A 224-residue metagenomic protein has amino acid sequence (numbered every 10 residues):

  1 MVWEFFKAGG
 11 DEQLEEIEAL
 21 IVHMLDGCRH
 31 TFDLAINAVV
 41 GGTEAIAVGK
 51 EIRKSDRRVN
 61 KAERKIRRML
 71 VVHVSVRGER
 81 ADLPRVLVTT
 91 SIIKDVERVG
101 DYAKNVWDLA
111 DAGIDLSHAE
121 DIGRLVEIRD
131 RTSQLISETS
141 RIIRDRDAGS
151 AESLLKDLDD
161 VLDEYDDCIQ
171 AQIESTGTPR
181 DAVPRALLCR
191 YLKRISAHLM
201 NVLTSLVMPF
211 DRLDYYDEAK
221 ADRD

Functional and structural regions predicted by a protein language model:
M1-D224: Cytosolic, long alpha-helical scaffolding segments
